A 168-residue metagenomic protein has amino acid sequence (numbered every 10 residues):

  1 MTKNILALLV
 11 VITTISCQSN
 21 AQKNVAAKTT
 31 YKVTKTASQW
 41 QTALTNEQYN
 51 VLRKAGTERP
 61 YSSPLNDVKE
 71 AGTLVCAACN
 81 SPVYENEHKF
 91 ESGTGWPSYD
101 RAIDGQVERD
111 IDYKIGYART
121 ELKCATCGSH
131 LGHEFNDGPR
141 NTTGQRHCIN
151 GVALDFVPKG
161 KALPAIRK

Functional and structural regions predicted by a protein language model:
M1-N24: Bacterial Sec-dependent N-terminal signal peptides
Q18-T36: Sec-dependent signal peptide cleavage junction
Y31, Q41-A43, E47-V75, S81-K168: A short Gly-Trp-Pro
